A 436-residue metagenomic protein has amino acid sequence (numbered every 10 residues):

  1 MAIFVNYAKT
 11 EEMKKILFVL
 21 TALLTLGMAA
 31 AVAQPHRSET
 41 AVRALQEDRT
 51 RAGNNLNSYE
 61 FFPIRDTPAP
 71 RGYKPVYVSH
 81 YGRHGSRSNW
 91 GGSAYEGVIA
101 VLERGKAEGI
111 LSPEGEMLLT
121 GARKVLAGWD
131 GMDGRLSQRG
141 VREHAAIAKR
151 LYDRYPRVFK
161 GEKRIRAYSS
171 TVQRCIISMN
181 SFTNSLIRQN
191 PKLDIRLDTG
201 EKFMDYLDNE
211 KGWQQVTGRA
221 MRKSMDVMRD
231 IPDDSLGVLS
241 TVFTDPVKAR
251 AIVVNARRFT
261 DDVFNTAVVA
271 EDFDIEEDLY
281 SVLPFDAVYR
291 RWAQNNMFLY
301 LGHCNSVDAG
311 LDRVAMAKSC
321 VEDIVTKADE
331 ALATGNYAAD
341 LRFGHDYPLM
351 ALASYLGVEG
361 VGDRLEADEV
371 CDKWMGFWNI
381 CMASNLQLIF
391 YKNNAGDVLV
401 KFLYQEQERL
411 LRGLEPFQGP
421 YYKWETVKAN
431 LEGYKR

Functional and structural regions predicted by a protein language model:
M1-H36: Bacterial Sec-dependent N-terminal signal peptides
Q34-R166, S170-D340, G344-R436: Signature for phosphate-centric chemistry
